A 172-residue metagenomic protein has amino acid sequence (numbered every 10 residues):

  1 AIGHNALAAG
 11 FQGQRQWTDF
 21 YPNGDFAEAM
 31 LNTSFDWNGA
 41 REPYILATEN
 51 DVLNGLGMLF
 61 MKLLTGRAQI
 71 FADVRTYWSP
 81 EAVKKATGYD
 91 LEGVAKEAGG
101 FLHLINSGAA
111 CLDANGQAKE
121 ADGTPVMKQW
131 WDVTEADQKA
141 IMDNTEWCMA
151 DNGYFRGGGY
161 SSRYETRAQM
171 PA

Functional and structural regions predicted by a protein language model:
A1-A172: Anaerobic metallocofactor- and corrinoid-dependent redox/one-carbon enzyme cores, especially those from methanogenesis
